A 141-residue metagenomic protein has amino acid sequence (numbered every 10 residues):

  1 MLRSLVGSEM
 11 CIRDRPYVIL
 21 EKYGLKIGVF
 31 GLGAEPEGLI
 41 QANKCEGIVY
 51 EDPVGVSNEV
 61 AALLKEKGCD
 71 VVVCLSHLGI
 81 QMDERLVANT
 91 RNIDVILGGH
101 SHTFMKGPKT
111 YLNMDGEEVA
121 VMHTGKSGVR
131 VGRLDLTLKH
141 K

Functional and structural regions predicted by a protein language model:
M1-G7, C11-I12: Single conserved hydrophobic/aromatic residue that forms the stacking wall/gate of nucleotide- or nucleobase-binding
P16-K141: Functional cores that coordinate and move charged inorganic groups
